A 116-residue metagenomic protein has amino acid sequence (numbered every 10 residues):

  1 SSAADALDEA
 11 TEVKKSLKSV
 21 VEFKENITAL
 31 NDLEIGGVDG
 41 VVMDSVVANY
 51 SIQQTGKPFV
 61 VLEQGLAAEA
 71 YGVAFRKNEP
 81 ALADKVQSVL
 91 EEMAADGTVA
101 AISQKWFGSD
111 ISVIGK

Functional and structural regions predicted by a protein language model:
S1-E25, S45-N49, P80, K85: Bilobed "Venus flytrap"/periplasmic-binding protein-like clamshell domains and structurally analogous long
S2-E12, V61, E91-K116: Ligand-binding clefts/hinges and TM-proximal coupling segments of bilobed small-molecule sensing domains
D8-T11, E34, N49-Q53, Q104: Class I S-adenosyl-L-methionine
V20-N31, E69: Short helix-initiation/N-cap motifs at beta->coil->alpha
E22-N26, V41, R76-A83, E92-D96: Solvent-exposed, acidic/flexible segments
E25, E34-M43, V47, K57-P58: Alpha-to-beta junction loops
L33, V73, V86, D96-V99: Residue-level signal for nonpolar/aromatic packing positions in well-ordered secondary structure
S45, N49, Q53-E91, S109-K116: Periplasmic-binding protein-like
